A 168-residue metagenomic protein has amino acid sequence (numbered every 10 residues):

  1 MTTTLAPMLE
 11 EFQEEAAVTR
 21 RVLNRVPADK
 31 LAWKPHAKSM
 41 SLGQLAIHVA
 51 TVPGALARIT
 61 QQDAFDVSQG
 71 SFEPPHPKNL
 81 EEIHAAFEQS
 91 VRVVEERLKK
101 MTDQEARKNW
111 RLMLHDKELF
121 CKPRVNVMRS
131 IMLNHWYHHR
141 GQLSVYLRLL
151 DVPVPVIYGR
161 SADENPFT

Functional and structural regions predicted by a protein language model:
M1-E11: Extreme N-terminal tail/first-helix region
T3, K78, Q89, M128-I131: Short, conserved clusters of charged catalytic residues that mark active-site and nucleotide-handling motifs
L9-N24, K30-E73, M113-T168: Short, contiguous alpha-helical
V18-R21, R25, Q89, V93-K100 (+1 more regions): Solvent-exposed, charged/polar functional surfaces in cytosolic regulatory/catalytic domains
D29-K30, Q104: Secondary-structure boundary/capping positions in well-ordered alpha/beta enzyme cores
R58-I59, D63-D103: Helix-adjacent hinge/juxtasegments
K100-D116: Acidic catalytic patch
